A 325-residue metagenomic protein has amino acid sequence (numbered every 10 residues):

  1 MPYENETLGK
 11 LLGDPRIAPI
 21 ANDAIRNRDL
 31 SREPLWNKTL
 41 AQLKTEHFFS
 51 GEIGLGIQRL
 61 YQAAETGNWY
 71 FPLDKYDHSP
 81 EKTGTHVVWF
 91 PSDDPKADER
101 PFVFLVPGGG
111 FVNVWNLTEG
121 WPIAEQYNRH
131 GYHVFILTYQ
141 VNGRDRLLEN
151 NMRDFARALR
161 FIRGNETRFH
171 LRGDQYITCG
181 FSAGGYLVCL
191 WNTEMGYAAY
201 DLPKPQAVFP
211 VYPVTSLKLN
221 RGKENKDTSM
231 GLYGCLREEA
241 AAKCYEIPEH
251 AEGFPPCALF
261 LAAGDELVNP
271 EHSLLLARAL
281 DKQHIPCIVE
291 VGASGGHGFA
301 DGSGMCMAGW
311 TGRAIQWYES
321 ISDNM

Functional and structural regions predicted by a protein language model:
P2-L12, E271-M325: C-terminal catalytic histidine-bearing segment of alpha/beta-hydrolase fold enzymes
A24-D98, K223: N-terminal cap/lid segment of alpha/beta-hydrolase-fold proteins
E99-G108: Short beta-strand element of the alpha/beta-hydrolase
W115-P122, F135-G173, G302-G309: Catalytic nucleophile-loop/oxyanion-hole region of alpha/beta-hydrolase and closely related hydrolase-like folds
R157-E224: Primarily recognizes the serine-hydrolase "nucleophile elbow" in alpha/beta-hydrolase and SGNH/GDSL folds
P213-E249: Mobile cap/lid helix-loop segments that gate and shape the active-site cleft of serine hydrolases
L217, G264-V268: Acidic catalytic loop of the alpha/beta-hydrolase fold
G253, L259-L261, D265: Short beta-strand/loop motif that positions the catalytic acidic residue of the alpha/beta-hydrolase fold
